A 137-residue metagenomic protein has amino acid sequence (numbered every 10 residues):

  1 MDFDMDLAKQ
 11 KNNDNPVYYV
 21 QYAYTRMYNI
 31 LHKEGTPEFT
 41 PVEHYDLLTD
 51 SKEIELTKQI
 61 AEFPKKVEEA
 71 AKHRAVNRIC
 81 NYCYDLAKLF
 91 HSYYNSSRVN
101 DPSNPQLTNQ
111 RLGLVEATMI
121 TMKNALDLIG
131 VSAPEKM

Functional and structural regions predicted by a protein language model:
M1-M137: Non-catalytic interaction-recognition regions
